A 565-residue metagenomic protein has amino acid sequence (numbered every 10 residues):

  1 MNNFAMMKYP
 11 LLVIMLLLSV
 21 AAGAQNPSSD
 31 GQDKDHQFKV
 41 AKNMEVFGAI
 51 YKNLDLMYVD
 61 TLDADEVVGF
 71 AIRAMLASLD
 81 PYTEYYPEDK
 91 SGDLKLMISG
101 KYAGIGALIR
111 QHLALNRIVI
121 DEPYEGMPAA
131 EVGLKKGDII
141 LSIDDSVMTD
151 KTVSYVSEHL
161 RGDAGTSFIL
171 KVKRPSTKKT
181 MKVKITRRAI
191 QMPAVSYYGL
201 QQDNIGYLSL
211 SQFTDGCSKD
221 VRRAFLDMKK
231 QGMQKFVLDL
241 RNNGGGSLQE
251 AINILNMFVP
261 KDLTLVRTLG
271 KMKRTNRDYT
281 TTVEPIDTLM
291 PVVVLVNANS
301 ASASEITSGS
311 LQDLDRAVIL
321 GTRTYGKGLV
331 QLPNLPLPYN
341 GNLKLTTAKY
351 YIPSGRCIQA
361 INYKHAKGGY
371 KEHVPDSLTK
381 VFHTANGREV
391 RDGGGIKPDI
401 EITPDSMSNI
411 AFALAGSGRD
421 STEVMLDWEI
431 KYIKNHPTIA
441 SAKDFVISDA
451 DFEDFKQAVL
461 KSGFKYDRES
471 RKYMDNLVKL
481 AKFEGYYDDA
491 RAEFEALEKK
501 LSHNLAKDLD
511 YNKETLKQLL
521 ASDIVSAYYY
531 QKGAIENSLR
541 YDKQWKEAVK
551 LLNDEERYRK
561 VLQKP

Functional and structural regions predicted by a protein language model:
M1-K34: Bacterial Sec-dependent N-terminal signal peptides
A24, D33-N43, F47-A64, P87 (+5 more regions): Cleft-lining beta-strand/loop regions that shape enzyme active-site pockets
A49-M57, T61, D65, F70 (+23 more regions): Structured segments of extracytoplasmic/periplasmic soluble domains in secreted or envelope-associated proteins
D55-V119, G165-Y197, L539-K546, R557-K564: Extended, small/polar residue-biased N-terminal targeting/export presequences and adjacent propeptide/linker tracts
A103, D163-I169, K344-T346, P375-L378: A short, compositionally biased
A303, D315-R316, L320-T322, G326-R388 (+1 more regions): Polar, glycine-rich mid-to-C-terminal structural blocks that act as macromolecule-binding/assembly scaffolds
C357-P565: Conserved functional hotspot residues or short segments at active or partner-binding sites across diverse domains
